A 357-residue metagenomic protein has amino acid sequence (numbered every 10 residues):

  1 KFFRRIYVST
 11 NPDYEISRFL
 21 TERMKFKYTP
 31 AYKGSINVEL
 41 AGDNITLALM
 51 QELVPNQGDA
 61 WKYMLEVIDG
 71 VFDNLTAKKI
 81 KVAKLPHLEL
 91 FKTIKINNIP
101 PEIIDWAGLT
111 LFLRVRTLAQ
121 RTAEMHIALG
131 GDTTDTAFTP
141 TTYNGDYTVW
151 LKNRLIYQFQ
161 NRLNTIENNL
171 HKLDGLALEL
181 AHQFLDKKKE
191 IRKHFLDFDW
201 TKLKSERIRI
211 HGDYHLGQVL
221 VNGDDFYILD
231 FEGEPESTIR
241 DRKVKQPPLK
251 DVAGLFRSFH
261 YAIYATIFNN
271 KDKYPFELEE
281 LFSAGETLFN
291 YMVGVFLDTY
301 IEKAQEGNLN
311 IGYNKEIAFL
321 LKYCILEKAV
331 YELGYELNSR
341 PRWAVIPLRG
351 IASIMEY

Functional and structural regions predicted by a protein language model:
K1-N168, L216, N222-N314: Conserved ATP-binding subdomain of kinase catalytic cores across diverse folds
L47, I208-I210: Hydrophobic core residues within well-ordered beta-strands of beta-rich domains
R162-I208: An alpha-helical support segment within catalytic cores of ATP-dependent transferases
K193, V221, R257, Y261 (+2 more regions): Active-site micro-motifs of SAM-dependent methyltransferase domains
F195-K202, I311-F319: Active-site-adjacent structural elements in folded domains
D213: Conserved catalytic-loop position in the HRD/HxD motif
S283-L309, F319-Y357: ATP/Mg2+ or Mg2+-diphosphate-binding catalytic cores that bind nucleotide phosphates or diphosphates via glycine-rich
